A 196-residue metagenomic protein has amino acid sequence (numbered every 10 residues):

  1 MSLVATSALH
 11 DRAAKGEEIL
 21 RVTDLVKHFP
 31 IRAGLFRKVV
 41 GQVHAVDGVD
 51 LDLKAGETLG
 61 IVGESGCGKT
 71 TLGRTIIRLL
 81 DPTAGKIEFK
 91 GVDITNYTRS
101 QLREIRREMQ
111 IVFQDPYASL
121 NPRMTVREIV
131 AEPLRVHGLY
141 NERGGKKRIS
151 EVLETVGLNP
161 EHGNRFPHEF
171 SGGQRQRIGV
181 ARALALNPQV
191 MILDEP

Functional and structural regions predicted by a protein language model:
V62-G63: The feature captures the beta-strand-to-loop junction immediately N-terminal to the Walker
I77: Helix-to-loop junction immediately C-terminal to a conserved catalytic motif
G85-D93, I105: Conserved ABC transporter NBD signature motif
D93, G144-E161: Conserved ABC ATPase "signature" region
F166-F170, Q174: Conserved ABC ATPase signature
V180: Hydrophobic anchor residue at the start of the ABC signature
N187: Conserved catalytic motifs of ABC-family nucleotide-binding domains
